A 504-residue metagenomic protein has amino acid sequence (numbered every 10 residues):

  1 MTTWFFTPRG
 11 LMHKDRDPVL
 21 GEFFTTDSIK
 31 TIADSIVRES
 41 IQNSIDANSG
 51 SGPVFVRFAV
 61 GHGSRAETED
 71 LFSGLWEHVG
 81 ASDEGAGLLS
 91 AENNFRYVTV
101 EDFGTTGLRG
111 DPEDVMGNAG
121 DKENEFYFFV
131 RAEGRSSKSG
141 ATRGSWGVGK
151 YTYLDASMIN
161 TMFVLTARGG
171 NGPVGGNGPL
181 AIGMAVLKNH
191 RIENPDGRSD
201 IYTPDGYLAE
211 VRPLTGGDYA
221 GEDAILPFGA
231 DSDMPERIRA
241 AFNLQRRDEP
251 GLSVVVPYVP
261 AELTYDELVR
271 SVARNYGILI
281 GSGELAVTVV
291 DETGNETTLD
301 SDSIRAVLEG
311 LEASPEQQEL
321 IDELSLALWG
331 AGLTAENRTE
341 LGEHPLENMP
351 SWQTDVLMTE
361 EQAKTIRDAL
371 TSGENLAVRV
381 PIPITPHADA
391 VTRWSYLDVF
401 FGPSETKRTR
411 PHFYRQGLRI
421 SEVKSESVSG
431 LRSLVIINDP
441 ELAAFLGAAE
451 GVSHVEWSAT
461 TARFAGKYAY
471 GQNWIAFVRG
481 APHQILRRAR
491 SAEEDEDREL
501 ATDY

Functional and structural regions predicted by a protein language model:
M1-E101, R109-D114: Bergerat-fold GHKL ATPase/HATPase_c domain
T2-F6, G10-L11, T26-S35, I45-S49 (+2 more regions): N-terminal assembly/transducer modules of large multi-domain enzymes, emphasizing dimerization/partner-binding
D17, N93-T99, T106, Q245-Y258: Glycine-rich, often proline-containing surface loops adjacent to acidic residues and nearby aromatics that form
Q42-I45, V60-G63, D102-T105, E113 (+7 more regions): An acidic- and aromatic-residue-enriched active-site/binding cleft used to recognize and process polar
S51-G61, A66-G74, M162-R212, D223: Flexible phosphate/Mg2+-sensing switch loops adjacent to catalytic phosphate-binding sites
P53-R57, R96-V98, K150-T152, N160-F163 (+3 more regions): Beta-sheet entry/capping signal
G74-S82, Y97, Y151, I159-P195 (+5 more regions): Extended, regular secondary-structure scaffolds
A81-P179: Flexible ATP-lid and adjacent glycine-rich G1/G2 motifs of the Bergerat
